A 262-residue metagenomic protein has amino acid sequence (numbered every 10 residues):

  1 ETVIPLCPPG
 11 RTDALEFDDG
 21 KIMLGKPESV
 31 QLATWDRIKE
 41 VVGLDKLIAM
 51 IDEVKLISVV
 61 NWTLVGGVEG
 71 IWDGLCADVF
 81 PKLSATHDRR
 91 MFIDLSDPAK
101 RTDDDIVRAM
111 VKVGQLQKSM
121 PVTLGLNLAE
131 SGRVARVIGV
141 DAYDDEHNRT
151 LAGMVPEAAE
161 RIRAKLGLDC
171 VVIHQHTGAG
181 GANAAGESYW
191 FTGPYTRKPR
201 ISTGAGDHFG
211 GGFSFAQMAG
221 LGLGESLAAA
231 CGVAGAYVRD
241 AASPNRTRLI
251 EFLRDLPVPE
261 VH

Functional and structural regions predicted by a protein language model:
E1-S188, L221, L227, D240-H262: Ribokinase/PfkB-type carbohydrate-kinase core domain
L75, A158, Y195, G212-F213: Short, hydrophobic/aromatic alpha-helical segments in well-folded domains
D97, V233-A234: Acidic, glycine-rich active-site loops and adjacent beta-strand->loop/helix elements that engage anionic groups
S119, K198-P199: Alpha-helical hydrophobic/aromatic positions enriched in membrane-embedded helices and signal peptides
G186-K198: Glycine/charged-rich beta-loop-alpha catalytic/anionic-binding loops adjacent to active sites
P199-L223, L227, V233: Short, small-residue alpha-helix embedded
Y237: Short alpha-helical functional segments enriched in proximate histidine and acidic residues
